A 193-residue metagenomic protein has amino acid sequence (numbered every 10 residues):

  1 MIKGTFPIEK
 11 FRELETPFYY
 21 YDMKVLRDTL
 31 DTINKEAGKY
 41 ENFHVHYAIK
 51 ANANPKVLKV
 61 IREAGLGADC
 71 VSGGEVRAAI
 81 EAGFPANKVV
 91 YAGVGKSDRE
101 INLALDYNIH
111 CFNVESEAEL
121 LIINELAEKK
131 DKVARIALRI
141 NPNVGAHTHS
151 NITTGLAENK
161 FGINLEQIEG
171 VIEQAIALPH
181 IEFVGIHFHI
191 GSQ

Functional and structural regions predicted by a protein language model:
M1-A134, E173, A177-E182: A charged N-terminal "starter" segment
A48, R135-N141, H187-H189: Short beta-strand segments
G95-K96, E117-E119, N141-G145, S192-Q193: Short acidic/polar capping segments at secondary-structure boundaries
N143-Q193: Active-site loop/helix belt of alpha/beta enzymes
